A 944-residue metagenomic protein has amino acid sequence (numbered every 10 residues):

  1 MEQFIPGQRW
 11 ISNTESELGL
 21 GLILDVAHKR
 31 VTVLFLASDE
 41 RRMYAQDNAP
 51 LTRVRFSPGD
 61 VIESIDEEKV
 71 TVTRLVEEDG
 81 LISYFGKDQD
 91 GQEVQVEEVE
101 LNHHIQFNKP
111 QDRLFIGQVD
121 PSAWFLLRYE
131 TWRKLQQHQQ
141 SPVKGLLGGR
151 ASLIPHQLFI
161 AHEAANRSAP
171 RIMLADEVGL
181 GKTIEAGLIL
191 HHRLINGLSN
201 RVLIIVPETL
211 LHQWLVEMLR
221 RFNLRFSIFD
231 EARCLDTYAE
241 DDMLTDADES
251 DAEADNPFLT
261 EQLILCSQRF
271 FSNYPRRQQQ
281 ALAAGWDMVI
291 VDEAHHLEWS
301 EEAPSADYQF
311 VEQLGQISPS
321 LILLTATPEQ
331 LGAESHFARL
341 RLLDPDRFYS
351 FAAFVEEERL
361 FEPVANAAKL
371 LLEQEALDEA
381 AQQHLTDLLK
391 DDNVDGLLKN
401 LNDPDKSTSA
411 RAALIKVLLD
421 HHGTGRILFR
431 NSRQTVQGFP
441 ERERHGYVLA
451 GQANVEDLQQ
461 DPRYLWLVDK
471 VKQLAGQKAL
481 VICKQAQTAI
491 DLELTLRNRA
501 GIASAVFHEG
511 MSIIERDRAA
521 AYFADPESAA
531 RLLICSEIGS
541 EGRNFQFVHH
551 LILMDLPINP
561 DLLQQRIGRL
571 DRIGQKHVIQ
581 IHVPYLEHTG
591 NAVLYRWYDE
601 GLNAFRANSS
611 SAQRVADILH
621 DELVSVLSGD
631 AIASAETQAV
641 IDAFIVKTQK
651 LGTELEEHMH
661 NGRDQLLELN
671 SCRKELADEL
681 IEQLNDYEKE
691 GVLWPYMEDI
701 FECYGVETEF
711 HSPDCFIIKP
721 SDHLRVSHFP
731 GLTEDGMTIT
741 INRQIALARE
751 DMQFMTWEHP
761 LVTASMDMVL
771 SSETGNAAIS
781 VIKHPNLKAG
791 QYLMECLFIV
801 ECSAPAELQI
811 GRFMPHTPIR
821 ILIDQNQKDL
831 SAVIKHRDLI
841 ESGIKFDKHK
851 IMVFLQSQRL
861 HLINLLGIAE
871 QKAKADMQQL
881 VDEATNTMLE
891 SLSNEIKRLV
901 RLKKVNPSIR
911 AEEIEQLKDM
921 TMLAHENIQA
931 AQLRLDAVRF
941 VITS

Functional and structural regions predicted by a protein language model:
T52, M243, E379-A410, H422 (+8 more regions): Charged, non-catalytic accessory extensions
V76-I172, E261-L263, Q268-R269, A284-D287: Charged, low-complexity
I172, E185-V216, I317-S318: Conserved SF1/SF2 helicase motif Ia
L198-F222, Q330-S335, K484-A489: Conserved Walker A/P-loop ATP-binding site and its immediately adjacent core in helicase/helicase-like ATPase domains
L211-D236, L343-R347, T495-N498: Conserved helix-turn-beta segment of the N-terminal RecA-like "Helicase ATP-binding" lobe in SF1/SF2 helicases
D242-A247, A252-A254, T260, I264-W286 (+4 more regions): Inter-lobe coupling linker of SF2 helicases/translocases
A503-E537: Conserved helicase ATPase core of P-loop NTP-dependent helicases/translocases
L570-E600: Conserved segment of the helicase C-terminal RecA-like domain
